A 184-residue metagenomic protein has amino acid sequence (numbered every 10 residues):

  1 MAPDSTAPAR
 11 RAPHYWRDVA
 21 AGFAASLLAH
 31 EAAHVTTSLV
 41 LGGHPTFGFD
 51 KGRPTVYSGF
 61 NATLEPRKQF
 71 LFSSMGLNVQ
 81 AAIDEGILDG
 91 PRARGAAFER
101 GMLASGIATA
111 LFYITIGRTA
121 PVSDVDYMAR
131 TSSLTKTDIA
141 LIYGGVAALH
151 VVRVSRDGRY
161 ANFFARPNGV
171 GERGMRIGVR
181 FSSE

Functional and structural regions predicted by a protein language model:
M1-R17, V35, L39-V40, H44-F60 (+2 more regions): Replace "edges of transmembrane helices
A9-L27, E65-F70: Short pre-active-site segment immediately N-terminal to the catalytic Zn-binding motif
S26-L39, G76: Active-site recognition of the HExxH zinc-binding catalytic motif
A29-H30, I83-D84, V125: Extracytoplasmic/secreted envelope proteins and their assembly/folding machinery, especially bacterial periplasmic
T63-R67, G90-P91: Juxtamembrane segments of multi-pass membrane glycosylation machinery that transfer sugars from lipid-linked donors
R67-I83, S132-G144: Membrane-interface loop-to-helix entry segments
L71-D89, F98-T115: Small-polar-interrupted transmembrane alpha-helices in polytopic inner-membrane proteins
